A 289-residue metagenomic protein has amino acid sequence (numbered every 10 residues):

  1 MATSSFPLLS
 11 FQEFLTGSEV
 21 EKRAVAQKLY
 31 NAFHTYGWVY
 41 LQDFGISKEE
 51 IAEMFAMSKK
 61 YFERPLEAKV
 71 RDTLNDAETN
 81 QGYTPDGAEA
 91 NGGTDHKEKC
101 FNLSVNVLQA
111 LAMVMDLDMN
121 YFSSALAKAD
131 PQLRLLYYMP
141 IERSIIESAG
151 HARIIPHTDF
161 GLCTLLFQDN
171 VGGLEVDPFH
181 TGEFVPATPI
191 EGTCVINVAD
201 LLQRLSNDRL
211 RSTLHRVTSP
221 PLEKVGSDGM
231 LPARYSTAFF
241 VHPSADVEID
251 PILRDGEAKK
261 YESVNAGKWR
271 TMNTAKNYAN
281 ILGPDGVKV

Functional and structural regions predicted by a protein language model:
M1-G92, K97, F101-L103, L108-V289: C-terminal flanking tails of non-heme Fe-dependent oxygenases
